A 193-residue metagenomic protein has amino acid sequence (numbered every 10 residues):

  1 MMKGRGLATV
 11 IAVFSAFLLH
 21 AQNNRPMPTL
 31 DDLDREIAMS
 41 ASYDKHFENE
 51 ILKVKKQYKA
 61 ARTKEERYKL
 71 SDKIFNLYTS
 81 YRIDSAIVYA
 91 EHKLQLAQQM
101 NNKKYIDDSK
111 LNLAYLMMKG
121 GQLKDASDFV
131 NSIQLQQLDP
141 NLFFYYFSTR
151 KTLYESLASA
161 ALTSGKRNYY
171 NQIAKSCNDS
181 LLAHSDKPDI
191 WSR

Functional and structural regions predicted by a protein language model:
M1-A8: Bacterial N-terminal signal peptides that target proteins for export
G6, F17-L18, D32: Acidic/proline-rich low-complexity IDRs
T9-I11, N141: N-terminal hydrophobic alpha-helix used for membrane targeting or insertion
A12-A21: Hydrophobic h-region of N-terminal signal peptides that target proteins for export in Gram-negative bacteria
A21-R193: A "functional boundary" signal
